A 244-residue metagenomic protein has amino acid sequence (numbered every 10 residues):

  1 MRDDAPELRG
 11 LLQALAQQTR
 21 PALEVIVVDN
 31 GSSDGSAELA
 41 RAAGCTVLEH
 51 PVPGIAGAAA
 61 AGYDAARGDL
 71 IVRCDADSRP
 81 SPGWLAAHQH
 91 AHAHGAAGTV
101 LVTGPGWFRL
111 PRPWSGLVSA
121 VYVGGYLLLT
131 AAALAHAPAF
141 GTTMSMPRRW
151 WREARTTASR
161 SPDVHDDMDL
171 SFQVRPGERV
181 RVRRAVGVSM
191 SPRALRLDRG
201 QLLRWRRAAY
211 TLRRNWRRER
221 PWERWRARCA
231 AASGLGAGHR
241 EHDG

Functional and structural regions predicted by a protein language model:
D3, D29-A37, S78: A conserved acidic beta->alpha catalytic loop
P6-G10, D34-A42, G83: Acidic helix N-cap motif at the loop->helix transition within catalytic regions of sugar-transfer enzymes
A14-A22: Short, acidic, metal-binding catalytic loop of nucleotide-sugar glycosyltransferases
H50-A66: Glycine-rich, basic loop-to-helix element that forms the pyrophosphate-binding segment of sugar-nucleotide handling
G68-R79: Short beta-strand-to-loop acidic/aromatic patch adjacent to the donor-nucleotide binding site
G83-W114: Conserved donor NDP-sugar-binding/catalytic core segment of glycosyltransferases
T103-L110, S115-A137: Short, flexible, basic/aromatic active-site loop/helix in glycosyltransferases
P162-L170: Acidic donor-binding loop at a coil-to-helix junction in glycosyltransferase catalytic cores that engages
